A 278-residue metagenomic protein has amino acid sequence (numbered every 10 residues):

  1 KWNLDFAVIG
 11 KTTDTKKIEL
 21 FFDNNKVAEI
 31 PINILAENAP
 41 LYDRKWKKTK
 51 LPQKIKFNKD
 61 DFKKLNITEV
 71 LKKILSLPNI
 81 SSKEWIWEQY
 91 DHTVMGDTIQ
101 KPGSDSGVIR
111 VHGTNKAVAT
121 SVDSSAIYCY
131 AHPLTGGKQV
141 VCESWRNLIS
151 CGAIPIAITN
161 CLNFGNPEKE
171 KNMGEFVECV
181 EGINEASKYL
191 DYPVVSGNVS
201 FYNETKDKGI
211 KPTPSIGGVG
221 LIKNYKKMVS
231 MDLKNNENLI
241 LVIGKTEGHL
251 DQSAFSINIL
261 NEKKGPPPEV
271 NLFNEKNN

Functional and structural regions predicted by a protein language model:
K1-N278: Glycine/proline-enriched, intrinsically flexible loops and inter-domain linkers
